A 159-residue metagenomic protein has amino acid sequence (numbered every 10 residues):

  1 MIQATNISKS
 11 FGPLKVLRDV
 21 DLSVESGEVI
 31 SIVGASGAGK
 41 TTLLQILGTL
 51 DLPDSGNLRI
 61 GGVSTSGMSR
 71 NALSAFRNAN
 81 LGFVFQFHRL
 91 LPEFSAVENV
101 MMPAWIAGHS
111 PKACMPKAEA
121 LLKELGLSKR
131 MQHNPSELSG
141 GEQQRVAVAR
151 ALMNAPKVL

Functional and structural regions predicted by a protein language model:
M1-L159: ABC family nucleotide-binding domain
